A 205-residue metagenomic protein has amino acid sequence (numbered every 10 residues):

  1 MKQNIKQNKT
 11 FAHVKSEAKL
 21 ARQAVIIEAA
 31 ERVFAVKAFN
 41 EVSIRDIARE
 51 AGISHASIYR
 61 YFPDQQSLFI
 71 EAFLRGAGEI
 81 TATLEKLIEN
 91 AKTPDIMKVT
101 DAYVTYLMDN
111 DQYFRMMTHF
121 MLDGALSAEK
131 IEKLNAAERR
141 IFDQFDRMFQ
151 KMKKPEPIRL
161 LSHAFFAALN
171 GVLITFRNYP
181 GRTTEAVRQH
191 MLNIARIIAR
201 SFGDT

Functional and structural regions predicted by a protein language model:
M1-A21, T205: N-terminal intrinsically disordered/low-complexity leader segments
V25, A29, V33-S67, E71: Helix-turn-helix
I26-F34, G76, Y103, L107 (+1 more regions): Short hydrophobic clusters on alpha-helical segments that form packing/core surfaces in small helical domains
F39, F62, H119-L126, A167: Short helix-capping/turn signature of helix-turn-helix
E71, E85-D111, S162-F165: Hydrophobic alpha-helical connector segments
G78-K86, S127-K153, R159-H163, Q189-L192: Amphipathic alpha-helical packing segments from all-alpha helical-bundle domains
T105-D143, N178: Short secondary-structure transition hinges
E156-N178, A186-I198: Hydrophobic alpha-helical segments that form the core of small-molecule binding pockets and/or dimer interfaces
